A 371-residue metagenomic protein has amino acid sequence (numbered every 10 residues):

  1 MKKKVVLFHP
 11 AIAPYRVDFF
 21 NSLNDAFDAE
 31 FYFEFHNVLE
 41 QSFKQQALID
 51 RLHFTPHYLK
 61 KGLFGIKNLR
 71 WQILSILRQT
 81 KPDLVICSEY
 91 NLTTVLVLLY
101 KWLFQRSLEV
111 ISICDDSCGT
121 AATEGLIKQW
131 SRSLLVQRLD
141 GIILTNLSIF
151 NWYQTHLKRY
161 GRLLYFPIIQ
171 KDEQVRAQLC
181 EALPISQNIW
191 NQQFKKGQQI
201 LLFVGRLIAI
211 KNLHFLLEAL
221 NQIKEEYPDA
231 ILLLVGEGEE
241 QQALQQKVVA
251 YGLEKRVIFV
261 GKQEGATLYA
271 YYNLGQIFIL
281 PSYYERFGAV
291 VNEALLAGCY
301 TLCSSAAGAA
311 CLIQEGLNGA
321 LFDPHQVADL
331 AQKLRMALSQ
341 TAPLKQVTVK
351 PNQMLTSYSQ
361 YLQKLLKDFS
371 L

Functional and structural regions predicted by a protein language model:
V17-D18, Q199-Q222, E239-Q245: A conserved mid-protein helix/loop that constitutes part of the nucleotide-sugar donor-binding site
T93, L108-L126, R138-G141: A short, histidine- and acid-enriched strand-loop-helix "catalytic/donor-clamping" loop that lines the nucleotide-sugar
Q137-Q187, K196: Donor nucleotide-sugar binding/catalytic pocket of nucleotide-sugar-dependent glycosyltransferases
Q245-Q263: Nucleotide-activated donor-binding/catalytic signature segment of Leloir-type glycosyltransferases, i.e., the conserved
K262-Q263, A270-G275: Short alpha-helical donor nucleotide-sugar binding micro-motif in glycosyltransferases
Y283: Aromatic "clamp/platform" in nucleotide-sugar-dependent glycosyltransferases that forms part of the donor/acceptor
Y300-C303: Short hydrophobic beta-strand element within catalytic cores of glycosyltransferases and related nucleotide-activated
E315-G316, A320-V327, R335-T341: Conserved acidic donor-binding segment of nucleotide-sugar-dependent glycosyltransferases
